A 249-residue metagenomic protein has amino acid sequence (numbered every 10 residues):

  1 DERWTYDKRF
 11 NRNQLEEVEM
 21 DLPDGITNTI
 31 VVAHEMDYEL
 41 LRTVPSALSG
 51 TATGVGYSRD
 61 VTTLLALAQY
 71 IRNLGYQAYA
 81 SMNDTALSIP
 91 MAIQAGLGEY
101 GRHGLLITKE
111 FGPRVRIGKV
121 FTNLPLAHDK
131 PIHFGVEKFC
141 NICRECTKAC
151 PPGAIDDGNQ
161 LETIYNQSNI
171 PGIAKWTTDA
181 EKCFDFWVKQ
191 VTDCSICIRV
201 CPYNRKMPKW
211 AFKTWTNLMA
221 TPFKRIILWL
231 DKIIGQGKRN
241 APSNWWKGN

Functional and structural regions predicted by a protein language model:
D1, D24-I26, Y203, P208 (+1 more regions): Iron-sulfur (Fe-S) cluster-binding modules
D1-Y203, K213-T221: Catalytic cores of enzyme domains
